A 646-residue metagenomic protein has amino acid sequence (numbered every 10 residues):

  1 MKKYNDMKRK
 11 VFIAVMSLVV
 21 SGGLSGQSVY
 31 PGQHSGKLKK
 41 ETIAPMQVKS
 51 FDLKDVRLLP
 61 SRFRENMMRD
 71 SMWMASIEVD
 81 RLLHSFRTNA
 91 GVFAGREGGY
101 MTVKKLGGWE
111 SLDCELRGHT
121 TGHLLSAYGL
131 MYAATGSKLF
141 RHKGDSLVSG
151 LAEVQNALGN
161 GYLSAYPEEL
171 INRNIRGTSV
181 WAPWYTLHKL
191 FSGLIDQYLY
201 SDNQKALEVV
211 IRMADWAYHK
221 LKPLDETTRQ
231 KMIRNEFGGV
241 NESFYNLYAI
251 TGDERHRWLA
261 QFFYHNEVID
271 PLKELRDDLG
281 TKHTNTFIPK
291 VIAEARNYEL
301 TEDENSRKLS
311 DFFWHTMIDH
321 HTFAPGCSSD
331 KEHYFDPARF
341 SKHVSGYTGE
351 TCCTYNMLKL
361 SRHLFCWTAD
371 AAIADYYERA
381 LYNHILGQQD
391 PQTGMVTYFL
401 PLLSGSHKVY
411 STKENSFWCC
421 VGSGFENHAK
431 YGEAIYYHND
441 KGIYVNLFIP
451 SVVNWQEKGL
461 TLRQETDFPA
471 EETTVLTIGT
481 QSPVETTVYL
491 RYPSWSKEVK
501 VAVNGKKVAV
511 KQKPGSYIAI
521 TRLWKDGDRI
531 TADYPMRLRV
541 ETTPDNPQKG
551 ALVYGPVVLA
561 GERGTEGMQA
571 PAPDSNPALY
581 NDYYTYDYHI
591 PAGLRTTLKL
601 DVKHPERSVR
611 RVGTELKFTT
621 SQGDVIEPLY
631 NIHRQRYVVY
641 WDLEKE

Functional and structural regions predicted by a protein language model:
M1-P31: Bacterial Sec-dependent N-terminal signal peptides
Q27-T120, D145-E168, Q204: Low-complexity, Ser/Thr/Pro/Gly-enriched N-terminal "stalk/linker" regions
V29-G32, S310, A374-N383, Q388-G479 (+3 more regions): C-terminal beta-rich recognition modules with glycine/proline-rich loops and embedded aromatic residues
M46, F51-L53, R57-P60, M67 (+8 more regions): Structural helix-adjacent loops and short alpha-helical linkers that scaffold large soluble proteins
F63, L116-A133, A182-Y198, I233-A249 (+3 more regions): Well-ordered alpha-helical segments within folded domains of soluble proteins
N66-E97, K105, K143-G161, E208-D225 (+3 more regions): Long, well-ordered core segments of solenoidal/helical folds
H84-C114, L163-A182, K231-L247, E274-A293 (+2 more regions): Carbohydrate-binding/catalytic loop surfaces
E169-I250: A conserved hydrophobic secondary-structure block that centers on an alpha-helix together with its immediately flanking
